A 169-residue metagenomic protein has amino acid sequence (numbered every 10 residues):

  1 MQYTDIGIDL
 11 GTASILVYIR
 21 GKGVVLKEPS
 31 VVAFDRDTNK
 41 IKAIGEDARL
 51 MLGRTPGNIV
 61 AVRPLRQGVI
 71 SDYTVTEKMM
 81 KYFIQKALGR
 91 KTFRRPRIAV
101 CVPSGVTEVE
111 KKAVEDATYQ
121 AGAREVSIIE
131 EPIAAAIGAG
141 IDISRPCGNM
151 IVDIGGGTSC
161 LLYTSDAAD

Functional and structural regions predicted by a protein language model:
M1-G156, L162-S165: Nucleotide/phosphate-binding catalytic cleft detector across ATP-hydrolyzing and phosphate-transferring enzymes
